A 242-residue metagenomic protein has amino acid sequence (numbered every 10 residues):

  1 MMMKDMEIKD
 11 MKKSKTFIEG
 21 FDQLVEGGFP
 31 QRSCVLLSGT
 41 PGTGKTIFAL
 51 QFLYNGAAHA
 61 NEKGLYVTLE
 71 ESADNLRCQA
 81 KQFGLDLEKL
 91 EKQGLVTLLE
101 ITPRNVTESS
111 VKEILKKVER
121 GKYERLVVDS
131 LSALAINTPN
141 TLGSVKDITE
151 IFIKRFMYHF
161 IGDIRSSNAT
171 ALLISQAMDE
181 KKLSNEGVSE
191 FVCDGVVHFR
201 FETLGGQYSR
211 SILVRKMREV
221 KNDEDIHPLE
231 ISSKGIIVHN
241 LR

Functional and structural regions predicted by a protein language model:
M1-I8, D223-R242: C-terminal regions of RecA-like/P-loop NTPase motor modules
T16-G28: Pre-Walker A adenine-sensing motif
Q31-V35, T40-R104, E108-S109: Conserved P-loop
T40-G42, L69-S72, P103, S130-A133 (+2 more regions): Short, ordered loop/turn segments at secondary-structure junctions
K63, L95, K122-R125, S166-I174: Loop/turn-to-beta-strand initiation segments
N75-R104, I114, E119-G121, A135 (+2 more regions): Mobile, glycine- and charge-enriched loop segments and immediately flanking short secondary-structure elements within
I101-S166: Phosphate-binding/switch loop-helix module in NTP-utilizing enzymes
T170-K234: Phosphate-binding/switch region of NTP-binding enzymes
